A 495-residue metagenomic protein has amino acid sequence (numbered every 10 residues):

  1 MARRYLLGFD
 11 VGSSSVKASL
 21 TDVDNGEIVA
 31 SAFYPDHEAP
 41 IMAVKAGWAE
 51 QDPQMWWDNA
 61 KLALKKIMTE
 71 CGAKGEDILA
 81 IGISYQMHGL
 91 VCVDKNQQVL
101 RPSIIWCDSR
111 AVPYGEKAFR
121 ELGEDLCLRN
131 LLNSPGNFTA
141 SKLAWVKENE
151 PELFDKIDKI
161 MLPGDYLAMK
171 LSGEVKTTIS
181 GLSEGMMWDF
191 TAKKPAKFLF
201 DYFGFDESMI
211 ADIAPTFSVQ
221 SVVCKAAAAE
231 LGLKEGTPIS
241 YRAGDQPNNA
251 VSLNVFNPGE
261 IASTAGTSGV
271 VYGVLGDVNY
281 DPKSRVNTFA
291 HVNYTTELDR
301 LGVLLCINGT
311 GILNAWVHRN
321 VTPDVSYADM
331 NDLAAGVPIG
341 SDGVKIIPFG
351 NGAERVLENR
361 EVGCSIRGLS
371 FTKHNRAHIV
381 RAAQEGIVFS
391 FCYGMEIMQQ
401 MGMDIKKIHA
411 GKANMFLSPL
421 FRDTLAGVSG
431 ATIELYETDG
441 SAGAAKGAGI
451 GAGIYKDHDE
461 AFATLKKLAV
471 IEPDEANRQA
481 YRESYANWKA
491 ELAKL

Functional and structural regions predicted by a protein language model:
M1-R101, K117, K156, A211-D212 (+5 more regions): N-terminal glycine/serine-rich phosphate-binding loop of ATP-dependent small-molecule kinases, especially carbohydrate
L6-G8, L20, V112, F119-K176 (+4 more regions): Active-site core segments that coordinate phosphate-bearing ligands/cofactors across diverse enzyme families
G26, D36-A39, G89, Q98 (+6 more regions): Surface-exposed, flexible loop/turn segments at secondary-structure boundaries
G26, D52, I81, D108 (+3 more regions): Residue-level signal for inorganic ion chemistry
G47, T69-W106, L132-N137, G164 (+3 more regions): Short beta-strand-loop/turn "lid" adjacent to the catalytic site in phosphate-handling enzymes
Q54, D58, N137, S218-S221 (+2 more regions): Conserved phosphate-coordination/catalytic loops
F203-P215: A conserved helix-loop-beta module that forms one wall/lid of the active-site cleft in ATP-utilizing catalytic domains
